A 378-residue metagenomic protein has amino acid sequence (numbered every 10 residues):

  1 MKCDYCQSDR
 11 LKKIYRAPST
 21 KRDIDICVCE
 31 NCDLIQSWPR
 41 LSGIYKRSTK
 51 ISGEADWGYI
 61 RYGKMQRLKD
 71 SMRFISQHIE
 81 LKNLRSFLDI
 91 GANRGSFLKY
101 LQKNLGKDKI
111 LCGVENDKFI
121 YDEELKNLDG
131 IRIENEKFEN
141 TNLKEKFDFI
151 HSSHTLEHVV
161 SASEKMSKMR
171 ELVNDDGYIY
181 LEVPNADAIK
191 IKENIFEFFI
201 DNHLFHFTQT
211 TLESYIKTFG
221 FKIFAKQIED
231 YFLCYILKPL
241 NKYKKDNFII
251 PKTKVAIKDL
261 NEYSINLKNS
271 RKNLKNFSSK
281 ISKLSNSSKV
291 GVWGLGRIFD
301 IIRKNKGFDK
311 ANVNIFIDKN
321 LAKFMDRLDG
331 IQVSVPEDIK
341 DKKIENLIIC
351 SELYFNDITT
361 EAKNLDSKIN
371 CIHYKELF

Functional and structural regions predicted by a protein language model:
M1-E145, F149-S153, M166, E229 (+2 more regions): Conserved N-terminal segment of class I S-adenosyl-L-methionine
Y5-K12, Q209-K226: A SAM-dependent methyltransferase catalytic signature shared across enzymes that methylate proteins
K107-K109, N174-G177, D366-N370: A short helix->loop->beta-strand "cap" motif at the edges of active sites that frequently abuts
S153-L156, C350: Residues lining the SAM
E164-Y178: A short glycine-rich, Lys/Arg-flanked "PGG" loop and its adjoining helix->strand segment in the class I
L181-F205, Q209-Y215: Short, glycine-/aromatic-enriched active-site segment of Class I SAM-dependent methyltransferases
T218-K222, Q227-Y243: Substrate-binding/catalytic lobe of Class I Rossmann-like enzymes that use SAM or dcSAM, i.e., the mid-to-C-terminal
I236-F378: Hydrophobic, well-ordered beta-alpha structural blocks that scaffold small-molecule cofactor pockets
